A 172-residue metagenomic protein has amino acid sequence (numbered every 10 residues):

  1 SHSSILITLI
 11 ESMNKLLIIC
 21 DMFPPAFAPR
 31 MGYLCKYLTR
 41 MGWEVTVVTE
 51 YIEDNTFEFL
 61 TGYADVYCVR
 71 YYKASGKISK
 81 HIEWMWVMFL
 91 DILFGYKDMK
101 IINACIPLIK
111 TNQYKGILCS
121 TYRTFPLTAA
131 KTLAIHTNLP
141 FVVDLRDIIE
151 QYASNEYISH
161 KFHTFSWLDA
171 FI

Functional and structural regions predicted by a protein language model:
S1-T8: Extreme N-terminal basic, low-complexity initiation segments that serve as generic localization/processing leaders
L9-Y71: N-terminal subdomain of nucleotide-sugar transferases
D21, G76-L93, N112, L139-A170: Acceptor-binding helix/loop patch of EC 2.4 sugar-transfer enzymes, predominantly nucleotide-sugar-dependent
C35, T61-V66, I135-T137, I158-F162: Short, hinge-like loop/turn segments at secondary-structure boundaries
M41, N112, L133-T137: Helix C-cap/helix->beta junction micro-motif
V47-I109: A conserved catalytic-core segment of Leloir-type glycosyltransferases
M99-K100, F125-T128, T132-H136, I149 (+1 more regions): Membrane-proximal helix-turn-helix segments that form the acceptor-binding/catalytic region of lipid-linked
A104-P126, L139-V142: Short N-terminal targeting/anchoring amphipathic segment
